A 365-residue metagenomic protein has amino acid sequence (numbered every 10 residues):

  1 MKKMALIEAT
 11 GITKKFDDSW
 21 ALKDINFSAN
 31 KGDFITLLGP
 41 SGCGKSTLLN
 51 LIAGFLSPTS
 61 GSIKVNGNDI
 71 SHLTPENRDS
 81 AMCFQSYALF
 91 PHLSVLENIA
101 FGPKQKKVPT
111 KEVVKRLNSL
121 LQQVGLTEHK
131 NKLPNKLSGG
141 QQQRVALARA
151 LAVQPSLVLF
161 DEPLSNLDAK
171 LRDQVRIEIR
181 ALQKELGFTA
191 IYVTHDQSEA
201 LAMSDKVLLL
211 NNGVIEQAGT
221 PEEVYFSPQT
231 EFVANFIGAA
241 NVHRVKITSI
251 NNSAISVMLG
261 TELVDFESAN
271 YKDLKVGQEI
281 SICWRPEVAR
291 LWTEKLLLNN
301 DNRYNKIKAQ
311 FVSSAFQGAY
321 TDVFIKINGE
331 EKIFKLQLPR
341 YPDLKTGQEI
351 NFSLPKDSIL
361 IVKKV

Functional and structural regions predicted by a protein language model:
S28, K64, N351-S353: ABC ATPase nucleotide-binding domain
L38-P40: The feature captures the beta-strand-to-loop junction immediately N-terminal to the Walker
S46-L49, V145: ABC ATPase nucleotide-binding domain helices that frame the ATP-binding cleft
A53: Helix-to-loop junction immediately C-terminal to a conserved catalytic motif
G61-D69: Conserved ABC transporter NBD signature motif
P75-F232: ABC ATPase nucleotide-binding domains
A240, I250-V365: Non-catalytic connector elements of ABC transporters
